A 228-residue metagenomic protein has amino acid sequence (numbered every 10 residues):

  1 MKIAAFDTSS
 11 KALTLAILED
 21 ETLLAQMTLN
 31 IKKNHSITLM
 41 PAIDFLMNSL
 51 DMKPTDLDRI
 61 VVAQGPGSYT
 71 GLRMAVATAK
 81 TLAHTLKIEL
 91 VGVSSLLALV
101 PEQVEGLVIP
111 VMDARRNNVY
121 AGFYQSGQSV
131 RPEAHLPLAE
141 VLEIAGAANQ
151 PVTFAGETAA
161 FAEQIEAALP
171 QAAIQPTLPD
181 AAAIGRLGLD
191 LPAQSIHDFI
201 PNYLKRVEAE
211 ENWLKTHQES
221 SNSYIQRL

Functional and structural regions predicted by a protein language model:
M1-Q64: N-terminal beta-alpha supersecondary unit
L13-L18, V119-F123, N202: Short beta-strand scaffold segments in enzyme catalytic cores
E19, L23, A77-H84, S126: A glycine- and small-aliphatic-rich helix-loop capping segment at beta-alpha/alpha-beta transitions that lines
T22, N34, E89-P179, E208 (+1 more regions): Surface "functional belts" at beta-alpha junctions
N30-P41, Y69-R73, A77, Q175-P179: Residues at secondary-structure transition points
R59-L90: DPxDG-like acidic metal-binding loop motif
A173-L228: Acyltransferase
